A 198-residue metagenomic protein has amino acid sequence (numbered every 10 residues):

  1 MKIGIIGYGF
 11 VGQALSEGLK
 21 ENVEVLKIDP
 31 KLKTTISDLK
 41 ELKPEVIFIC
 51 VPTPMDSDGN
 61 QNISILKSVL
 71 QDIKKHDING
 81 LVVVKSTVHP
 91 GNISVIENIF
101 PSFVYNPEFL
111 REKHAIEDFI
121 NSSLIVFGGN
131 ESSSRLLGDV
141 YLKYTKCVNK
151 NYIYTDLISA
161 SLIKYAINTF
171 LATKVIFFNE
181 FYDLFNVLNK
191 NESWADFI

Functional and structural regions predicted by a protein language model:
M1-I198: Structural/interface elements that position substrates and couple domains in central-metabolism enzymes
